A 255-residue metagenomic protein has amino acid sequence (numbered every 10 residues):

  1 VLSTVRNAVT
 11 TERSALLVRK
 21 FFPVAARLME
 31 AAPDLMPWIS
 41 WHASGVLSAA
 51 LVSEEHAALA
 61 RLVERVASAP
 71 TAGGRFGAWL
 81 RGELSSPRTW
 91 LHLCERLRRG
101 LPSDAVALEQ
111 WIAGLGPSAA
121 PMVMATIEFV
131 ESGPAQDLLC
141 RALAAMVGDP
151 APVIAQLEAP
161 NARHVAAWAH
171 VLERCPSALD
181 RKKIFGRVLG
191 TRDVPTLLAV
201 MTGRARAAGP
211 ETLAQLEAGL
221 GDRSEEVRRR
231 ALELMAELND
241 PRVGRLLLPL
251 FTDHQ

Functional and structural regions predicted by a protein language model:
V1-L93: Extended amphipathic alpha-helical repeat scaffolds
S53-V63, G74-G77, S86-R96, P117-E128 (+4 more regions): Amphipathic alpha-helical scaffolding segments comprising HEAT/armadillo-like alpha-solenoid repeats
A72-R81, Q136-M146, A166-H170: Helix-rich alpha-solenoid scaffolding regions
G77, A107-L108, L139, W168 (+2 more regions): Conserved hydrophobic register position within alpha-solenoid helical repeats
G100-L101, E131-S132, P160-H164, R192-V194 (+2 more regions): Short inter-helical turns and helix N-cap capping residues of alpha-solenoid HEAT/ARM repeat scaffolds
A105-L108, A135-Q136, V165, L197 (+2 more regions): Residue-level detector of extended alpha-helical repeat arrays and alpha-solenoid scaffolds
